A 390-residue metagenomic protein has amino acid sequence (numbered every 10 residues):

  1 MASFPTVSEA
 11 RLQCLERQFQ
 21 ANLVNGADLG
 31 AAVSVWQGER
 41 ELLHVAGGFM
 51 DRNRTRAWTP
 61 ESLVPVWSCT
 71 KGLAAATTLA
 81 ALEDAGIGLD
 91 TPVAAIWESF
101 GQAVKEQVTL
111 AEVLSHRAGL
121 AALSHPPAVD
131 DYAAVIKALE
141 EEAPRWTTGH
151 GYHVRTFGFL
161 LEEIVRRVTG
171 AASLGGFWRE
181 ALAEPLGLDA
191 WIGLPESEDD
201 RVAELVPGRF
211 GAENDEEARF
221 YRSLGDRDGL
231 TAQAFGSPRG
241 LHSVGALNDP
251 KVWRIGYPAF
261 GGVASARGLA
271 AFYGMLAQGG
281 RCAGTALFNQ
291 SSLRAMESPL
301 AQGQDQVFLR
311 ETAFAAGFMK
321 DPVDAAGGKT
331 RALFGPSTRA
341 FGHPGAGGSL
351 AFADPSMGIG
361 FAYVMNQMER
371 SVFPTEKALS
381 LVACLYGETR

Functional and structural regions predicted by a protein language model:
F4-W67, G86-G88: Short, conserved catalytic-motif segment at the N-terminal edge
Q13, F19-Q20, E39, L63-D90 (+3 more regions): Active-site SXXK
L42, L73, A80-E98, V168-P195 (+1 more regions): Short, well-structured active-site flanking segments
S62-L63, A122-A203, A246-K251, I255-A264: Catalytic-site signature segments of enzymes, centered on catalytic residues
A103-P126, A138: Short helix- or helix-capping micro-motifs that position conserved polar/aromatic residues at function-defining sites
H116, F157-I164, G256, F260-C282 (+1 more regions): Active-site-proximal alpha-helical segments within enzyme catalytic domains
G208-A266, R294, S298-S356: Active-site Gly/Thr loop motif
Q278-R281, S292, E297-D305, S371-R390: Short, gly/Ser/Thr-rich active-site loops of penicillin-recognizing serine hydrolases
